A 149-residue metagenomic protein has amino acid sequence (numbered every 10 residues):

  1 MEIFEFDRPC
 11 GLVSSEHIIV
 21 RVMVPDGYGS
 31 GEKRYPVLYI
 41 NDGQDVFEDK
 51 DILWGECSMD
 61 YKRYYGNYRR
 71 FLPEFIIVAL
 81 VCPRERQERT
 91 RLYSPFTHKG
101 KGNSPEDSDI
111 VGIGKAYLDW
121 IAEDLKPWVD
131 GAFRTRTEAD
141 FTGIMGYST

Functional and structural regions predicted by a protein language model:
M1-T149: Non-catalytic cap/lid and distal C-terminal segments of serine-dependent acyl enzymes
